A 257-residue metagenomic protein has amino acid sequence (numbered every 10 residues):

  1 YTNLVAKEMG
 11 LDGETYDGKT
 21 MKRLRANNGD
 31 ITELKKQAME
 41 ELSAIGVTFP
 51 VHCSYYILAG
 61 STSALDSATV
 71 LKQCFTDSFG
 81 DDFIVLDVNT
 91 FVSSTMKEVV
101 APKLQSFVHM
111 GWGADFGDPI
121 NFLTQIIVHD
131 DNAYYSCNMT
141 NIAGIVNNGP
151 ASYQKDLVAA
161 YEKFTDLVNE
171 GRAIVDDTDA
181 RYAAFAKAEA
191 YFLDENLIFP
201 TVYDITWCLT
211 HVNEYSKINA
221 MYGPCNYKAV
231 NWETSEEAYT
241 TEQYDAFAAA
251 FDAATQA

Functional and structural regions predicted by a protein language model:
Y1-D12, A59, S63-Q73, A101-A238 (+2 more regions): Detector for C-terminal structural segments
E8, G13-A114, T206: Ligand/substrate-recognition segments at binding pockets and active sites
G13-Y16, M21-R23, V85, A190 (+3 more regions): Hydrophobic transmembrane signal anchors and adjacent membrane-proximal interface regions, especially in viral
K19-K22, A26, K155, A159 (+2 more regions): Short, surface-exposed alpha-helical recognition segments that flank or form part of ligand/macromolecule-binding
L34, E41, K163, L167 (+2 more regions): Charge-rich, solvent-exposed alpha-helical interaction surfaces
